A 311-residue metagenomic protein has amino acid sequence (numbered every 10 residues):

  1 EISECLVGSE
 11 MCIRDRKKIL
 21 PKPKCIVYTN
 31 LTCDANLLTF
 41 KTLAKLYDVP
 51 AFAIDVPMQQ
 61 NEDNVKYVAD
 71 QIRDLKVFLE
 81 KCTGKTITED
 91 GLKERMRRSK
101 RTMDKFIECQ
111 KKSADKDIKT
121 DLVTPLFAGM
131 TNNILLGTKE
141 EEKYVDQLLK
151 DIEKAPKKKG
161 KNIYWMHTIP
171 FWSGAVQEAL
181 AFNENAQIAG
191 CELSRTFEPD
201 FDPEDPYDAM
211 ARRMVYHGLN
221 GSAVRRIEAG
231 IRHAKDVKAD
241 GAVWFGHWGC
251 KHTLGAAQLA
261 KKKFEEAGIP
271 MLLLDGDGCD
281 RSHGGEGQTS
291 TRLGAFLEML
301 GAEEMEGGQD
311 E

Functional and structural regions predicted by a protein language model:
E1-G8: Single conserved hydrophobic/aromatic residue that forms the stacking wall/gate of nucleotide- or nucleobase-binding
G8, P23-K24, D240: Conserved acidic residues
M11-C12: Active-site loops and adjacent core secondary-structure elements that bind or stabilize anionic groups
R16-Y47: N-terminal glycine-rich phosphate/adenylate-binding segment common to multiple enzyme folds
N30-N36, M166-S173, W248-G255: Gly/Ser/Thr-rich loops at beta-strand to alpha-helix junctions that form or flank small-molecule/cofactor-binding
N36-K81, F245, L254-E266, M271-D277: Glycine-rich, acidic loop regions that bind phosphate or pyrophosphate groups
A69, R73, V77-D200, L219: A charged, amphipathic alpha-helical module
E178-E192, E204-H217, S222-Q309: Hydrophobic alpha/beta core scaffold segments
